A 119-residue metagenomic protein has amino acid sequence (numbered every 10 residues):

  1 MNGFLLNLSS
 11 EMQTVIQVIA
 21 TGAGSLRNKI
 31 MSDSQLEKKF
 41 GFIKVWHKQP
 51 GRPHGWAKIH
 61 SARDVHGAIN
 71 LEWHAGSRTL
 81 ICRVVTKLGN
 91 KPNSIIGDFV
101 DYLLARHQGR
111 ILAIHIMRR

Functional and structural regions predicted by a protein language model:
N2-K38: Terminal, regulation- and interaction-focused segments at domain boundaries
G3-L5, E11-M12, Q49-W56, A75-I81: Intrinsically disordered, charged low-complexity linkers and terminal tails that flank or connect structured domains
G3-L5, S61, I114-R119: A short, highly charged, low-complexity intrinsically disordered segment
V18-G24, R63-V65, T86-L88: Beta-strand elements of well-folded, non-transmembrane domains
S34-F40, L103-H107: A common structural junction motif
L36-A68: Ser/Thr-rich, low-complexity intrinsically disordered terminal regions
G67-N93: Intrinsically disordered, low-complexity regulatory segments enriched in Ser/Thr/Pro and charged residues
N90-R119: A conserved amphipathic terminal alpha-helix motif
